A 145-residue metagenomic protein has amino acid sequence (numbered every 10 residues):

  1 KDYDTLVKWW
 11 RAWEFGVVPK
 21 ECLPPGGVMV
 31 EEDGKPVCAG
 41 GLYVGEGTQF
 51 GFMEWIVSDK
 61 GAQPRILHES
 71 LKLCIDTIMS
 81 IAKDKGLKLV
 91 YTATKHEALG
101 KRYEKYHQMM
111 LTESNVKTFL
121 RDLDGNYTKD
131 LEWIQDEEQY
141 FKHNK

Functional and structural regions predicted by a protein language model:
K1-P19, K129-K145: Short amphipathic alpha-helix that is part of the acyltransferase structural core
Y3-D33, V37-S58: A conserved beta-strand-loop-helix scaffold within acyl/acetyltransferase catalytic domains
L6-W9, C22, V30-E32, F52-E54 (+4 more regions): Generic detector of bulky aromatic hydrophobic side chains
V17, G27-V28, A62, E113-N115 (+1 more regions): Intrinsically disordered, low-complexity regions
E32, K83, Y91-K145: Terminal substrate-recognition subdomain of acyl/acetyltransferases
G51-N115: Acyl-donor binding region in acyl/amide transferases
